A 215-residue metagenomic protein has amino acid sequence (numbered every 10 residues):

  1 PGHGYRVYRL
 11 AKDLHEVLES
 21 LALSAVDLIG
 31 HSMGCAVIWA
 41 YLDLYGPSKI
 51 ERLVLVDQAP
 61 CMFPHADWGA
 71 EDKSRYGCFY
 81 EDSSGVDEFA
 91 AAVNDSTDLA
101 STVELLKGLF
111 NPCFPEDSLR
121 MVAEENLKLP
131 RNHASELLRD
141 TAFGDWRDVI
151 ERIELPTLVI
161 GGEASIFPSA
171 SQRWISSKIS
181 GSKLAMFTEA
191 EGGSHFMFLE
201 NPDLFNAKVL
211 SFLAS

Functional and structural regions predicted by a protein language model:
P1-H3, P64-D67, A170-S171: Conserved catalytic-core motifs of eukaryotic protein kinase domains, centered on the activation segment
P1-M33, V37, L42-I50, L199 (+1 more regions): Active-site loop/oxyanion-hole signature of alpha/beta-hydrolase fold enzymes
G2, C35, P60, E191-S194: Alpha/beta-hydrolase active-site loop signature
R9-E16, A36, A40, E88 (+5 more regions): Alpha-helical elements of Rossmann-like donor-binding domains used by nucleotide-donor carbohydrate transfer enzymes
W39-L44, K49-N94: Flexible "cap/lid" loop of the alpha/beta hydrolase fold
P64-H65, G69-A70, E88-E151: Conserved alpha/beta-hydrolase catalytic His-Asp/Glu region
R152-G193: Conserved loop-alpha-helix segment in the C-terminal half of the alpha/beta-hydrolase fold that carries the catalytic
S182-S215: Catalytic active-site module of serine/aspartate enzymes centered on a nucleophile-bearing elbow/loop
